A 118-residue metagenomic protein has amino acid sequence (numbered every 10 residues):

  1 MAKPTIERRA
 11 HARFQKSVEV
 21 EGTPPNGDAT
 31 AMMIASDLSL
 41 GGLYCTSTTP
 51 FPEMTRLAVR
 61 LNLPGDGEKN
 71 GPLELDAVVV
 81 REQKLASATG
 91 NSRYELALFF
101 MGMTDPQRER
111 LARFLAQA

Functional and structural regions predicted by a protein language model:
M1-L38, T48, A112-A118: N-terminal helix initiation/capping motif
R13-Q15, T30, D66-D76: Short coil-to-beta-strand transition motifs
P25, L40, R81-A88: Short, conserved beta-turn/loop elements at beta-strand boundaries and strand-helix junctions
A35, A77-V79: Conserved hydrophobic positions within beta-strands
P50-F51, N62-G67: Short, charged beta-turn/beta-strand-edge "cap" motif at the junction between a beta-strand and an adjacent loop
S87-A118: C-terminal output/interaction extensions
